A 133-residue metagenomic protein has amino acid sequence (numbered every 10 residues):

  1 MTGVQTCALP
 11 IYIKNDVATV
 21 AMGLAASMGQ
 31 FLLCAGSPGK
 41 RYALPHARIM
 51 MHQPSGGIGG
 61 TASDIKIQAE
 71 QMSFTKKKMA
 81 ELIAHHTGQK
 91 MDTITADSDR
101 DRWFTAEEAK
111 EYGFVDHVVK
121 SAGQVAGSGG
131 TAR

Functional and structural regions predicted by a protein language model:
V4-Q30, C34-R133: N-terminal organellar transit peptides
